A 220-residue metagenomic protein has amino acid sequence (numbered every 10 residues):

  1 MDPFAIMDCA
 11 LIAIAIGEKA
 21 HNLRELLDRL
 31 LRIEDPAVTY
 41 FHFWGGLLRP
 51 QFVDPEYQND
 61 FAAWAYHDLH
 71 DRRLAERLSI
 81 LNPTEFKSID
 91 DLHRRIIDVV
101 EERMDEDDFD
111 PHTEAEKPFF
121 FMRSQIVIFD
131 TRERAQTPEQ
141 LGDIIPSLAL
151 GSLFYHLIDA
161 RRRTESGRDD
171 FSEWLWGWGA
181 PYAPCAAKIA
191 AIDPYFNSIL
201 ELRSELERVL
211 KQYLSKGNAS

Functional and structural regions predicted by a protein language model:
M1-A63, R72-S220: Extended alpha-helical surfaces
